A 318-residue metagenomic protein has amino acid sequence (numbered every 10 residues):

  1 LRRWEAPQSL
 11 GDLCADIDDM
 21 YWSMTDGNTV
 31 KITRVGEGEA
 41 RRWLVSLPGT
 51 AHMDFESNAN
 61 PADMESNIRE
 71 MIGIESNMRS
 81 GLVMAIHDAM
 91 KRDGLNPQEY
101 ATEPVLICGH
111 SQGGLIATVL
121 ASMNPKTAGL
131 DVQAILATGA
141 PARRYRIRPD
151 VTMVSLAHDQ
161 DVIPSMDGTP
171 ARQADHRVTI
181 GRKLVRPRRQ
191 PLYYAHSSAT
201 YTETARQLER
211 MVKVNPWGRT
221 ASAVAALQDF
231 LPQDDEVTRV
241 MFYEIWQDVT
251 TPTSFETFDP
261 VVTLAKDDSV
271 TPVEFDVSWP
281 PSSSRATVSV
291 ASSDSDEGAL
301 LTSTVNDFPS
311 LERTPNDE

Functional and structural regions predicted by a protein language model:
L1-P104, M123-L301, V305-E318: Alpha/beta hydrolase fold serine-hydrolase catalytic domain that processes acyl esters and thioesters
C108-A117: Gly/Ala-rich beta-loop-alpha elbow adjacent to hydrolase catalytic centers
T118-S122: Short, hydrophobic alpha-helix immediately C-terminal to the catalytic nucleophile
